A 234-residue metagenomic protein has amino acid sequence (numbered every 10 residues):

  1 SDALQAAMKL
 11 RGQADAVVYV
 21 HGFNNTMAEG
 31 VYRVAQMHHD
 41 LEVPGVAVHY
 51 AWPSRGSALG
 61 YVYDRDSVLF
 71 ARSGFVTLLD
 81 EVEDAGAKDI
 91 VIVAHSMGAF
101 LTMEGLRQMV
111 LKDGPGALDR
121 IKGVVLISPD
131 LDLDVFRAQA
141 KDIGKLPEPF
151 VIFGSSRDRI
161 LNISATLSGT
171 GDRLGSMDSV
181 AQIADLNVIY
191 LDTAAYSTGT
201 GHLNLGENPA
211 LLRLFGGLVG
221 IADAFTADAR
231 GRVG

Functional and structural regions predicted by a protein language model:
S1-A7: Aromatic- and Gly/Pro-rich amphipathic surface segment
K9-R11, V31-A47, A51-D89, R107-G123 (+1 more regions): Lipolytic serine-hydrolase domain surface
D15: Alpha/beta-hydrolase fold active-site loops
V18-G22, H95: The conserved beta1-alpha1 loop
G22, E104, S128: Short catalytic micro-motifs in class I SAM-dependent methyltransferases
N25-G30: Short substrate-entry loop that stabilizes the transition state in hydrolases
F75, A94-G98, T102: Gly/Ala-rich beta-loop-alpha elbow adjacent to hydrolase catalytic centers
